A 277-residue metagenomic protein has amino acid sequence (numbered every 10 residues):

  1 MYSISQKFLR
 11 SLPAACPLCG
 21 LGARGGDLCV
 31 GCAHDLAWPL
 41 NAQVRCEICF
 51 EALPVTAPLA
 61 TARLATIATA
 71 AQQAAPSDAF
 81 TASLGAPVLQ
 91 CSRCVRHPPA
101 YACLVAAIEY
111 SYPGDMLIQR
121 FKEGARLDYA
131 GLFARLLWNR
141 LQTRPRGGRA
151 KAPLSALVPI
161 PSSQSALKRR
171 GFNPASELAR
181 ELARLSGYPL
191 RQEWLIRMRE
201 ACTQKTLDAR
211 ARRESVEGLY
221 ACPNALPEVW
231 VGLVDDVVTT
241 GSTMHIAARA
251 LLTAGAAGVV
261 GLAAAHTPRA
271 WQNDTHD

Functional and structural regions predicted by a protein language model:
M1-D277: Glycine-rich phosphate/pyrophosphate-handling loop used in enzymes and phosphotransfer proteins
